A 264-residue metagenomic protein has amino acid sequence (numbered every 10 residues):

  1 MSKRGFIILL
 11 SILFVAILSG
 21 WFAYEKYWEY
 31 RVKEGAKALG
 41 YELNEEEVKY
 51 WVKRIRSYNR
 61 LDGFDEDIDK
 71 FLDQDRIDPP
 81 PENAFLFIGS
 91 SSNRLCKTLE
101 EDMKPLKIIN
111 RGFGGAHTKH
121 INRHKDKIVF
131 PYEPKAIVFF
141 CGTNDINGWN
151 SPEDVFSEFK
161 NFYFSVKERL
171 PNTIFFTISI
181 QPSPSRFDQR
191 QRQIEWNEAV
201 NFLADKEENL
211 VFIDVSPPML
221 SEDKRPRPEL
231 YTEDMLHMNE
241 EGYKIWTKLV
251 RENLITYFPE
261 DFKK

Functional and structural regions predicted by a protein language model:
M1-A84, E101, Y257-K264: N-terminal secretory targeting modules
N59, I108-K119, N147, M235: Acidic/histidine-rich helix-loop elements that form or flank divalent-metal/phosphate-binding sites at the catalytic
P81-T98, A116: Catalytic nucleophile-elbow at a beta strand-turn-alpha helix junction centered on a G-D-S/GDSL motif, marking
F87, I108-N110, F212: Conserved beta-strand scaffold positions in the cores of enzyme catalytic domains, especially in NTP/NDP-utilizing
N93-D102, K107, K119-F156, F176 (+1 more regions): Oxyanion-hole/transition-state-stabilizing segment in secreted/luminal serine hydrolases and related acyltransferases
E153-F162, R192-N197: Charged helix-capping and loop-helix junction motifs
L170-I174: A short helix->loop->beta-strand "cap" motif at the edges of active sites that frequently abuts
P184-K264: Catalytic His-Asp segment of secreted/periplasmic serine-dependent ester chemistry enzymes
